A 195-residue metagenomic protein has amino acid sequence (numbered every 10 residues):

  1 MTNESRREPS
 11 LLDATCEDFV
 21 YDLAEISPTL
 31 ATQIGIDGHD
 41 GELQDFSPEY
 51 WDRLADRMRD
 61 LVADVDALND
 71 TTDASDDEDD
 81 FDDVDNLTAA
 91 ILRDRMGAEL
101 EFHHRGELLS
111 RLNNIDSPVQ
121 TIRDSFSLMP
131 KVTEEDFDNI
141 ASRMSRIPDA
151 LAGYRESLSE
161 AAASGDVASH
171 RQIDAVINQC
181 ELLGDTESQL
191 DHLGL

Functional and structural regions predicted by a protein language model:
M1-L195: N-terminal maturation segment of proteins
